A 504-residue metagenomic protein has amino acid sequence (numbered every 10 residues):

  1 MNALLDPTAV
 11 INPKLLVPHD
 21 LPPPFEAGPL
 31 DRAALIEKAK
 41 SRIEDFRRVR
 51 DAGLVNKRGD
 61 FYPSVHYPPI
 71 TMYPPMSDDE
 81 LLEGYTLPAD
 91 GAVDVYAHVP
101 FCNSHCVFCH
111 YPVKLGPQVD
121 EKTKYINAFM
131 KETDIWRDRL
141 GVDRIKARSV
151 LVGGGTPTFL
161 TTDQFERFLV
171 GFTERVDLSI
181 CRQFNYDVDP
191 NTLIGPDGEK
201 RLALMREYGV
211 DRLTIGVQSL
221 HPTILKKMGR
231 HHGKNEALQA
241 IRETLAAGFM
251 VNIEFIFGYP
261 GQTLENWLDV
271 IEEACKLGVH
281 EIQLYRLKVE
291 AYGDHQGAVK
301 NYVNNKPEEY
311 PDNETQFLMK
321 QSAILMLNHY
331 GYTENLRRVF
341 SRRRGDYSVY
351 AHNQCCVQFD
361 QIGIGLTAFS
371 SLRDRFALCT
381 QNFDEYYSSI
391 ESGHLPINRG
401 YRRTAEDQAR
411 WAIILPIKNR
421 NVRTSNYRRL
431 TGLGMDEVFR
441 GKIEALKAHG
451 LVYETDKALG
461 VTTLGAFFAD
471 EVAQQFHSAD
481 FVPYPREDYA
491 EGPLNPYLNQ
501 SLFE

Functional and structural regions predicted by a protein language model:
M1-V93, D143, N495-E504: Flexible, acidic/Gly-rich N-terminal and inter-domain linker regions that tether and position cofactor-handling modules
L4-V17, L21, L87, A92 (+3 more regions): C-terminal scaffold of the Radical SAM
A97-V113: Local cysteine-cluster metal-coordination motifs and their immediate loop/turn environment, predominantly Fe-S cluster
F340, D456-L459: Short, Lys/Arg-rich nucleic-acid/phosphate-binding segment
L433-A445: Short amphipathic alpha-helical interaction segments
K447-K457: A short, conserved structural fragment
L459-A466: Basic, amphipathic "hinge/linker" alpha-helix immediately C-terminal to the N-terminal HTH DNA-binding motif
A466-E504: Short, amphipathic alpha-helical interaction segments positioned at domain boundaries
